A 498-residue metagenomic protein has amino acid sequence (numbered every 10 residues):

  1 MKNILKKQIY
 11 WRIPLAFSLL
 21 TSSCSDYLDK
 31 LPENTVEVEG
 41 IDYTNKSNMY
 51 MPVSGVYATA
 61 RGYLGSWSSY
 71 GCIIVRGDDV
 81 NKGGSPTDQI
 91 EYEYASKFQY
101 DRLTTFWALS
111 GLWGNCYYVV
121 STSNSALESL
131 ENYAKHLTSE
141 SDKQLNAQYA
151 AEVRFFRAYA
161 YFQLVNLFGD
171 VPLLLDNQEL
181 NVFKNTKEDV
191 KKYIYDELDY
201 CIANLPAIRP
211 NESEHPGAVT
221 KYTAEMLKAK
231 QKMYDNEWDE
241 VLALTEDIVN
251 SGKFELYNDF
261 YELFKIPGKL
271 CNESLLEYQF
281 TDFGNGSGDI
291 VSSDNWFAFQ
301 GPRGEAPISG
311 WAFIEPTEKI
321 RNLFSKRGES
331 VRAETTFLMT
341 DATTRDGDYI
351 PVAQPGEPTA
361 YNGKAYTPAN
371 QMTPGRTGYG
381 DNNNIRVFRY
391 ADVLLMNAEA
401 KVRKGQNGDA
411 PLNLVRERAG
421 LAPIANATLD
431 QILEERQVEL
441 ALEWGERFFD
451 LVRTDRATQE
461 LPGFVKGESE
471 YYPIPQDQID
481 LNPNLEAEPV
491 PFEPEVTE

Functional and structural regions predicted by a protein language model:
S23-S25, P86, C116-V119, Y193 (+3 more regions): Long, intrinsically disordered, low-complexity segments
C24-V75, T245, P475, E486-E498: Membrane-proximal, proline-rich intrinsically disordered regions
E39-Y43, S47, W67-D88, L174 (+4 more regions): Short, surface-exposed recognition loops and adjoining beta-strand edges that mediate ligand/DNA contacts, enriched
K46-S54, A58-L64, P86-F168, L180-E188 (+3 more regions): Conserved, well-structured interaction surfaces
Y94-Y100, N322-R389: Flexible, polar/acidic helix-loop-strand segments at domain edges
N250-P358: Extended ligand-binding clefts on enzyme/binding-domain cores
